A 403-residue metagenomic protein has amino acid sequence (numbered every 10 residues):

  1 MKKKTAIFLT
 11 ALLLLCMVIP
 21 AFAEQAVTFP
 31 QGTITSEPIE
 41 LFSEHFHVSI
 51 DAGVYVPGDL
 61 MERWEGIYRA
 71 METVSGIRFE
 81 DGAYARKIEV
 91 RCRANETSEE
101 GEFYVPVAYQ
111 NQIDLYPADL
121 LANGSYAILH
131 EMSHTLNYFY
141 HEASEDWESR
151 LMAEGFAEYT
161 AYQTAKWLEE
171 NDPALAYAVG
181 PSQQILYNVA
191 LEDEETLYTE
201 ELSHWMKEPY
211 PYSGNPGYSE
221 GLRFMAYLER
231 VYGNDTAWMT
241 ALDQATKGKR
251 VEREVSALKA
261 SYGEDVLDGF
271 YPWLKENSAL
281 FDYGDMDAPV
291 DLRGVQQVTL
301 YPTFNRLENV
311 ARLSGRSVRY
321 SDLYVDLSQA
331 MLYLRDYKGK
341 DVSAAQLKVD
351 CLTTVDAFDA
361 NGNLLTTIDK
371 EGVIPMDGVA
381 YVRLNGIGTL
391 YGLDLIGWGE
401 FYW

Functional and structural regions predicted by a protein language model:
K4-F22: Sec-dependent N-terminal signal peptides of Gram-positive bacterial secreted proteins and lipoproteins
M17-V27, T33-I34, R335: Intrinsically disordered, low-complexity Ser/Thr/Pro-rich tracts
E24-A26, T246-L365, P375-W403: Beta/coil-rich, acidic/histidine-enriched accessory regions frequently appended to metallopeptidases
Q25-T28, P38-E44, A52-R91, E96 (+2 more regions): Zn2+-dependent metallopeptidase catalytic core
S49-L60, Y116-N123, H141-E148, P209-G214: Second-shell loop/turn segments in exported
V74-E89, A143-R150, N171-A178, T236-D243: Surface-exposed patches in mature extracellular/periplasmic domains of secreted proteins
V105-A190: Zinc-dependent metallopeptidase catalytic helix centered on the HExxH motif and its immediate flanking segment
L186-L267: Active-site-proximal alpha-helical
